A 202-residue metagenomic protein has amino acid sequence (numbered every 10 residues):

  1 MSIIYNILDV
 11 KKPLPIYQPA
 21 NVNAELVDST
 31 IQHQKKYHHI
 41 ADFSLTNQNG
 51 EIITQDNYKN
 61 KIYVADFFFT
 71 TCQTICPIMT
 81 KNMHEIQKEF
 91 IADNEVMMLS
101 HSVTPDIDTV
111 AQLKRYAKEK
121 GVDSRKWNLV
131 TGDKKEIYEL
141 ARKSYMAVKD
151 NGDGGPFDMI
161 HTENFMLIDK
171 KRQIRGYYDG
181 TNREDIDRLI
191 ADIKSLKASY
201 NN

Functional and structural regions predicted by a protein language model:
M1-I40: N-terminal targeting signals for export/organelle localization
H38-I40, K61-I62, I160-T162: Short, small/polar residue-rich loop motifs at catalytic or cofactor-binding pockets
S44-L45, L167: Hydrophobic beta-strand positions
I53-M83, M98-L99: Short active-site neighborhood of thiol/selenol oxidoreductases, capturing the structured segment around
E95-T109, R125-I137: Thiol-based oxidoreductase modules, predominantly thioredoxin-like and allied folds used for disulfide exchange
K114-T162: Short, internal strand/loop/helix patches that form the active-site neighborhood or redox-interaction surface
G152-N202: Thiol-/selenol-based redox modules, centered on thioredoxin-like and closely related oxidoreductase domains
